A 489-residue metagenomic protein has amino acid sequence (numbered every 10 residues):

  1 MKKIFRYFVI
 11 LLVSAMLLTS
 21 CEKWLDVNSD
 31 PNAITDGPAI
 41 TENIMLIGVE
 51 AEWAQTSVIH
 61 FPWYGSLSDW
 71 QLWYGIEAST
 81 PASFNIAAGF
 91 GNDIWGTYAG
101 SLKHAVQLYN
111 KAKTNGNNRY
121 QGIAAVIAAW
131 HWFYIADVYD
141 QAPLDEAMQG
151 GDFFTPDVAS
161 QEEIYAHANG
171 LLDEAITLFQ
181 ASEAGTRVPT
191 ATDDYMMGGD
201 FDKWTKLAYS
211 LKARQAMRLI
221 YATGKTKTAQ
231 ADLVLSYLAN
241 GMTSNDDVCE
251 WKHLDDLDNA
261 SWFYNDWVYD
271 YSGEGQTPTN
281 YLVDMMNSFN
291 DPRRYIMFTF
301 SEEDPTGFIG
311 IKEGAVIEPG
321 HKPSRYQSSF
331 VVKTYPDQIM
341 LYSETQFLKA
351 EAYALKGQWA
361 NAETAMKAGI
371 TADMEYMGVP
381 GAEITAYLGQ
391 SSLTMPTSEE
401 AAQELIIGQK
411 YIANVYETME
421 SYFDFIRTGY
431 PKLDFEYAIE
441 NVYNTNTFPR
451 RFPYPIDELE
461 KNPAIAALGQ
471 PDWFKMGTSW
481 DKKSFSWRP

Functional and structural regions predicted by a protein language model:
M1-V9: Bacterial N-terminal signal peptides that target proteins for export
C21-E77, G96, K113, S324-R325 (+2 more regions): Membrane-proximal, proline-rich intrinsically disordered regions
A39-N43, W73-M377, P396-Q403, Q409 (+1 more regions): Structured, solvent-exposed acidic/aromatic patches
F201, R214, N265, G273-S288 (+2 more regions): Long, intrinsically disordered, low-complexity segments
A382-Y387: Surface-exposed intrinsically disordered loops and tails
